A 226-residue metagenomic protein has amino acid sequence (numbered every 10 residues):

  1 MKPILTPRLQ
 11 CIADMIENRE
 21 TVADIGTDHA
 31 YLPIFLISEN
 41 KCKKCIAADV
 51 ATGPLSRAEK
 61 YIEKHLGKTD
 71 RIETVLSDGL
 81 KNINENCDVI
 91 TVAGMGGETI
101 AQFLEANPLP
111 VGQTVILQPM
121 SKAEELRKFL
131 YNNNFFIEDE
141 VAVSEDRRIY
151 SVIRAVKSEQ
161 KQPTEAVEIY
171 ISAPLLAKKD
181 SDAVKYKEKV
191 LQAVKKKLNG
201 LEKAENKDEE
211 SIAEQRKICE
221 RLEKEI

Functional and structural regions predicted by a protein language model:
M1-R19, I34: S-adenosyl-L-methionine
I25-G26: Conserved S-adenosyl-L-methionine
A30: Glycine-rich SAM-binding Motif I of class I
S38-K44: Conserved S-adenosyl-L-methionine
I46, V50-G53, K122-K128, N132-E165: Active-site capping/gating segments
S56-E85: S-adenosyl-L-methionine
V111-A123: Conserved beta-strand signature within the Rossmann-like core of class I S-adenosyl-L-methionine
P163-I226: An accessory alpha-helical subdomain
